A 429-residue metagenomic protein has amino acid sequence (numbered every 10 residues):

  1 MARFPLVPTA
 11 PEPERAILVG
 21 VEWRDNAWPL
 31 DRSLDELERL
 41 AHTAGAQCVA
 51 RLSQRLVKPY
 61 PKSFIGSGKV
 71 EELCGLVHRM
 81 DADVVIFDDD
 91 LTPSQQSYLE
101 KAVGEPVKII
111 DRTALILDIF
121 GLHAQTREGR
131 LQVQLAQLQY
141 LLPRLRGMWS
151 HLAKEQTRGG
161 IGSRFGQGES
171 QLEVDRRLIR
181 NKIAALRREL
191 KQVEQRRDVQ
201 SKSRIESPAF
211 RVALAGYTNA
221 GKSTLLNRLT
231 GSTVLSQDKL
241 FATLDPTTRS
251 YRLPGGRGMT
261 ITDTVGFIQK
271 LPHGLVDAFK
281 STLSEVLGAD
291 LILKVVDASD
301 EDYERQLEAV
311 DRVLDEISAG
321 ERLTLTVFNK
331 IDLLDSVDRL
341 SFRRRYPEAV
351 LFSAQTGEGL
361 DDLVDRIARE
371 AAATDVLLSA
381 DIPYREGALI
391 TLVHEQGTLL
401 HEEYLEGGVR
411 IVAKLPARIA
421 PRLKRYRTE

Functional and structural regions predicted by a protein language model:
M1-I116: N-terminal accessory targeting/assembly segments
M1-V19, E38, P143-A220, L226 (+3 more regions): C-terminal-of-GTPase-core extension/linker across diverse P-loop GTPases
A2-F4, R197, S203-F210, R228-T260 (+3 more regions): Switch I (effector-binding) loop of TRAFAC-class P-loop GTPase G-domains
R24-P29, P59-S63, H123-G129, Q171 (+4 more regions): Flexible beta-alpha connector loops of hexameric P-loop NTPases
N26, R32-H42, V70, C74-R79 (+3 more regions): Conserved C-terminal guanine-recognition region of P-loop GTPase G domains, centered on the G4
A114-V133: Short alpha-helix plus adjacent loop in nuclease-associated cores
R127-L141, T374-V376, K424: A polyampholytic, Gly/Pro-enriched intrinsically disordered region
